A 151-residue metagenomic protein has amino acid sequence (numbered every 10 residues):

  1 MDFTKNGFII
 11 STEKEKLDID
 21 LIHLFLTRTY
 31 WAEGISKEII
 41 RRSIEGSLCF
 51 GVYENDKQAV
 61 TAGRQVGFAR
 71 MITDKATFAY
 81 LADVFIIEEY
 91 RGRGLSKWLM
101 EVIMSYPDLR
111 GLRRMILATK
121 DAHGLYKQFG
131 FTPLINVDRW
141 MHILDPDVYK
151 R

Functional and structural regions predicted by a protein language model:
M1-I35, K150-R151: Short amphipathic alpha-helix that is part of the acyltransferase structural core
F3, V102-I103, M115: Membrane-topology and secretion signals of cell-surface/extracellular proteins
E38-Q58, Q65-F85: A conserved beta-strand-loop-helix scaffold within acyl/acetyltransferase catalytic domains
N55-Q58, E89-Y90, L144-V148: Short loop segments at secondary-structure junctions
Y90-L99: Conserved acetyl-CoA pyrophosphate-binding loop and the N-cap/start of the following alpha-helix in GNAT-like
L109-M115, T119-D145: Conserved active-site alpha-helix within GNAT-family acetyltransferase domains
